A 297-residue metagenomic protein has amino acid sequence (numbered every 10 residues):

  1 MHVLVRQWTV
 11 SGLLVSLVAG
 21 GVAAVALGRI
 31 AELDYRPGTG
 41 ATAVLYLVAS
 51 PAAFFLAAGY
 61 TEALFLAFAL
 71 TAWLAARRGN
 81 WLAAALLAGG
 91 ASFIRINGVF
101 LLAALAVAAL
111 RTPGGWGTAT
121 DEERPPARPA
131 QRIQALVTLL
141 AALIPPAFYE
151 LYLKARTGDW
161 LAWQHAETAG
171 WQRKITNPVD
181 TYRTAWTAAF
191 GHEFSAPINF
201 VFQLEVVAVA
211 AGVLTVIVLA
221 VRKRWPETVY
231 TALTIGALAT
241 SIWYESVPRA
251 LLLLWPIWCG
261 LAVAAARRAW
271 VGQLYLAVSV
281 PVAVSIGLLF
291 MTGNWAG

Functional and structural regions predicted by a protein language model:
V5-V22, I198-E205: Loop-to-helix entry region of an early transmembrane alpha helix in multi-pass inner-membrane enzymes
L14-D34, L214-V216: Transmembrane-helix motifs of polytopic, lipid-linked glycan transferases
A26, Y46-A49, L64-A83, A106 (+2 more regions): Specific aromatic-rich, kink-prone transmembrane helix
L27-A49, A83, W225-V229: Transmembrane-helix signature of polytopic, membrane-embedded enzymes that assemble or transfer cell-envelope glycans
A58-L64, V247: Short acidic/glycine- and proline-prone juxtamembrane loop motifs at membrane-interface regions of multi-pass membrane
A69-L74, L82-A108, A141-P145, I235-L238: Membrane-interface alpha helices of multi-pass inner-membrane proteins
L102-G212, P226-T231: Membrane-lumen/periplasm interface segments of specific transmembrane helices in polyprenyl phosphate-linked
L139-L143, R267-A296: Signature aromatic-anchored transmembrane alpha helix within multi-pass, membrane-resident enzymes that catalyze glycan
